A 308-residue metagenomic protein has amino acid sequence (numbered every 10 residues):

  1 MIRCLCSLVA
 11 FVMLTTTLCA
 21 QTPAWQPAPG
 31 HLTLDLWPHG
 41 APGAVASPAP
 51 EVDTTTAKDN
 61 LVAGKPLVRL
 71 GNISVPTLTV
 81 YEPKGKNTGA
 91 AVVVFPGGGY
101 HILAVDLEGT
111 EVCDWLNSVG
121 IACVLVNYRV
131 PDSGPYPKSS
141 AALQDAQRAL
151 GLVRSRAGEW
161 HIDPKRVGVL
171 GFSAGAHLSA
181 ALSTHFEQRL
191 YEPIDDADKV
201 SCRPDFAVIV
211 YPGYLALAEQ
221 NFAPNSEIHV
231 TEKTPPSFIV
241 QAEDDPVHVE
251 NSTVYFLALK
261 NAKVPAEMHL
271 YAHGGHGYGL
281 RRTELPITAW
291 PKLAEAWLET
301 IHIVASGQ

Functional and structural regions predicted by a protein language model:
L5-F11, A20, V304-Q308: Short, basic, low-complexity termini and linkers enriched in Ser/Thr/Gly/Pro that act as targeting/leader peptides
T88-G97: Short beta-strand element of the alpha/beta-hydrolase
P96-H101, S173, E243: Active-site glycine-rich loops that stabilize anionic/oxyanionic intermediates across multiple enzyme folds
A104-V105, E111-V112, V126-D163, R281-I287: Catalytic nucleophile-loop/oxyanion-hole region of alpha/beta-hydrolase and closely related hydrolase-like folds
Q144-E232, S306: Primarily recognizes the serine-hydrolase "nucleophile elbow" in alpha/beta-hydrolase and SGNH/GDSL folds
I239-Q241: Short beta-strand/loop motif that positions the catalytic acidic residue of the alpha/beta-hydrolase fold
P246-T253: Conserved alpha/beta-hydrolase "acid-adjacent" motif
T253-G307: C-terminal catalytic histidine-bearing segment of alpha/beta-hydrolase fold enzymes
